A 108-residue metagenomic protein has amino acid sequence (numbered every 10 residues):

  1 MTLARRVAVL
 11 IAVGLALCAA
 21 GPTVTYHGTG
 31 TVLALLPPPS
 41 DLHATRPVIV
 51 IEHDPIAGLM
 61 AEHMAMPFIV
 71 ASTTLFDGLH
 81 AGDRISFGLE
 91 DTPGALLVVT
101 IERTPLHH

Functional and structural regions predicted by a protein language model:
T2-R6, G14-R46, V50, F76-H108: Short, flexible, surface-exposed loop segments at domain boundaries
L42-A65: OB-fold (S1/OB) nucleic-acid-binding surfaces
D54, A71, E90: Acidic/polar N-terminal loop/beta-strand segments that form early-domain functional surfaces
E62-L75: Beta-strand/loop nucleic-acid-binding surfaces
